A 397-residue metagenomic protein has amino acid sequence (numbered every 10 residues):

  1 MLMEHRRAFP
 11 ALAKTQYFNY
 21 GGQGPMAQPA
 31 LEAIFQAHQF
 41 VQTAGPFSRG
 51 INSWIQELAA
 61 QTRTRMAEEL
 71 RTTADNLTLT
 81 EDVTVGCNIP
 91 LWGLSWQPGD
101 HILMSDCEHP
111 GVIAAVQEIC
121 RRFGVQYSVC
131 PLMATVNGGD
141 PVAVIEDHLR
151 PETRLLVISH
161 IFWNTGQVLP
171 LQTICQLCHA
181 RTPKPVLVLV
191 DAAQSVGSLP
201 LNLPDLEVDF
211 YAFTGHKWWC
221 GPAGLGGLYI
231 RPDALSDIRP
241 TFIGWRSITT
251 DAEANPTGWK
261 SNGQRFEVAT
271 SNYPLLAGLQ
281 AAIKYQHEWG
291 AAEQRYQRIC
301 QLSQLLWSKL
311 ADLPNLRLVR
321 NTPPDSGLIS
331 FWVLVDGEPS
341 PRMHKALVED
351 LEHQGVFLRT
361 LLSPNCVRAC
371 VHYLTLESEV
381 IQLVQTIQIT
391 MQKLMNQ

Functional and structural regions predicted by a protein language model:
M1-Q397: Pyridoxal 5′-phosphate
